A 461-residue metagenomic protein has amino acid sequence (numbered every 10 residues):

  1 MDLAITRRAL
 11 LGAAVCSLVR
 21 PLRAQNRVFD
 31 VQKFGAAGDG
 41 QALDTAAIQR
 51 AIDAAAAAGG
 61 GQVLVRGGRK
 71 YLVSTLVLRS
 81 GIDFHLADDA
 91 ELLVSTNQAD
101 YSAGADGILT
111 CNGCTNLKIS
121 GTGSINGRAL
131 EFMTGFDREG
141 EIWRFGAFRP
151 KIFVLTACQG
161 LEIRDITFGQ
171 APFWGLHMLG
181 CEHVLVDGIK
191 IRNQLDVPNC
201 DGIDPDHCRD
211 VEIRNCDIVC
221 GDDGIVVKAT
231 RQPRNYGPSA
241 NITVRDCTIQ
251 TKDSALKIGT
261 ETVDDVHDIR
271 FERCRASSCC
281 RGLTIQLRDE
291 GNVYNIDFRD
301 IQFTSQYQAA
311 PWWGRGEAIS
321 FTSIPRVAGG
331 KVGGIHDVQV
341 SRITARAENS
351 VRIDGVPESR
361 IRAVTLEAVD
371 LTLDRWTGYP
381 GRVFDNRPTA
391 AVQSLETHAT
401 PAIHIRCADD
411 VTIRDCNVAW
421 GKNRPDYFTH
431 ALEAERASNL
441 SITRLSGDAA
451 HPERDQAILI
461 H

Functional and structural regions predicted by a protein language model:
D2-H461: Extracellular/periplasmic carbohydrate-active domains that bind, remodel, or depolymerize complex polysaccharides
